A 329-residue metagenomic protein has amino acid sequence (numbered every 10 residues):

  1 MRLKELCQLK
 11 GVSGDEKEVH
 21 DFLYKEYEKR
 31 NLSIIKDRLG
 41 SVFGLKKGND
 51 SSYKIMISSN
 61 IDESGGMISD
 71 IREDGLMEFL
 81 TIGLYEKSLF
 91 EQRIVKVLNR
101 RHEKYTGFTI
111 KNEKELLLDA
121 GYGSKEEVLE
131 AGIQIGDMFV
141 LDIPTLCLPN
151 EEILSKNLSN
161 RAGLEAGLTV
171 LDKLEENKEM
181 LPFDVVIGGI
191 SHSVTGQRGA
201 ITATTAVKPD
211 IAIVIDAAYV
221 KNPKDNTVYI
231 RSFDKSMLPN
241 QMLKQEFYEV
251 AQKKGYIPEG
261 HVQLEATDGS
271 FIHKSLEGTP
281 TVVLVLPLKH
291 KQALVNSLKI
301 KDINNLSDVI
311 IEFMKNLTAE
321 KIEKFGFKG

Functional and structural regions predicted by a protein language model:
M1-G329: N-terminal hydrophobic/helix-forming segments and targeting peptides
